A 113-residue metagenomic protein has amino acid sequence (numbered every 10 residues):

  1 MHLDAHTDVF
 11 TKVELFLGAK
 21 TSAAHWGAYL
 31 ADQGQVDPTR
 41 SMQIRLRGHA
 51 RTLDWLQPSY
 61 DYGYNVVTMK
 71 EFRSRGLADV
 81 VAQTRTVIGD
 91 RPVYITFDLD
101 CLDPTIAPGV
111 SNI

Functional and structural regions predicted by a protein language model:
M1-I113: Conserved alpha-helical scaffold segments that buttress catalytic/binding sites
